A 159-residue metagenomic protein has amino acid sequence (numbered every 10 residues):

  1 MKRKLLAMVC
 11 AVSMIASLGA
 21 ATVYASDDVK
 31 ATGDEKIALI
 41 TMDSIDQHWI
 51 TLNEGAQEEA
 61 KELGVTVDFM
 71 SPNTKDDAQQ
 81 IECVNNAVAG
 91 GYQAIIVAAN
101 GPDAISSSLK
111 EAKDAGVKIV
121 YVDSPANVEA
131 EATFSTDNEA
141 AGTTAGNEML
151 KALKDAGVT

Functional and structural regions predicted by a protein language model:
K2-M8, M14, T22-T159: A residue-level marker of the well-folded mature domains of exported/periplasmic proteins
